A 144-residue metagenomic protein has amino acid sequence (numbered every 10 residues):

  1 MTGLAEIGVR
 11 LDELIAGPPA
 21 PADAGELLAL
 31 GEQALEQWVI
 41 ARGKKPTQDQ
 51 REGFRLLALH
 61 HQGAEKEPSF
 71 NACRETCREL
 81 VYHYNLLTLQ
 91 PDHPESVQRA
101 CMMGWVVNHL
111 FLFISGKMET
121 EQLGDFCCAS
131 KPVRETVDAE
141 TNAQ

Functional and structural regions predicted by a protein language model:
M1-H60, A72, E79, C101 (+1 more regions): Amphipathic alpha-helical interface elements
A16, K66-E67: A short, mixed-charge helix-start or loop-turn motif at secondary-structure junctions
V39, E65-K66: Acidic/His metal-coordination segments adjacent to aromatic residues that form catalytic metal sites in metalloenzymes
L59-E65, H83: A general alpha-helix detector
F70-S96: Histidine-centered, metal-coordinating catalytic motifs and their short helical/loop contexts
